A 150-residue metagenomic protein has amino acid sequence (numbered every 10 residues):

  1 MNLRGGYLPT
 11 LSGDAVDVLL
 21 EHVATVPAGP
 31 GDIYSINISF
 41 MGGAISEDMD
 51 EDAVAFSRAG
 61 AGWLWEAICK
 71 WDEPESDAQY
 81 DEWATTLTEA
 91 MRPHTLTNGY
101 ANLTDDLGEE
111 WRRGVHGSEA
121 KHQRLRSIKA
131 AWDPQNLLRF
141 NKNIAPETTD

Functional and structural regions predicted by a protein language model:
M1-D150: Soluble FAD-dependent oxygen oxidases
